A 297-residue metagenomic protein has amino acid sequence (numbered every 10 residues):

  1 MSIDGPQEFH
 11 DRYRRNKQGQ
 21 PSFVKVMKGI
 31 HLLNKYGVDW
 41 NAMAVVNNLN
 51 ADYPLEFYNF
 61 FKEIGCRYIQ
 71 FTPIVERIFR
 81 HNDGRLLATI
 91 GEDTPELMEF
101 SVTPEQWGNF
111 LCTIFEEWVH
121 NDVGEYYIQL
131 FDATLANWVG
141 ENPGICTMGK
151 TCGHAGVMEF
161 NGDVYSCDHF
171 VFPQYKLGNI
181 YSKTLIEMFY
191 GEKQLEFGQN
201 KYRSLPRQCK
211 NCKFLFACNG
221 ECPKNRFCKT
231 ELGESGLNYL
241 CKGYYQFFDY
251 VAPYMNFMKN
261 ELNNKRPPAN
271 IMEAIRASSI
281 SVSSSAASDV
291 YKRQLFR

Functional and structural regions predicted by a protein language model:
M1-E8: Conserved SAM/AdoMet-binding glycine-rich loop
R12-V24, H31, K35-T147, T151 (+2 more regions): Radical SAM enzyme [4Fe-4S]-AdoMet core and its adjacent flexible, acidic and glycine-rich loops/tails across
P143, V171-F214: Membrane-interface junctions of multi-pass transporters
F160: A cytosolic small-molecule/anion-sensing beta-strand core signal
F197, G236-S279: Short Fe-S-cluster ligation motifs
R203-Y250: Cysteine-cluster motifs in flexible loop/terminal segments that predominantly coordinate metals
V282-Q294: Conserved small/polar residues in nucleotide/adenosyl-binding loops
